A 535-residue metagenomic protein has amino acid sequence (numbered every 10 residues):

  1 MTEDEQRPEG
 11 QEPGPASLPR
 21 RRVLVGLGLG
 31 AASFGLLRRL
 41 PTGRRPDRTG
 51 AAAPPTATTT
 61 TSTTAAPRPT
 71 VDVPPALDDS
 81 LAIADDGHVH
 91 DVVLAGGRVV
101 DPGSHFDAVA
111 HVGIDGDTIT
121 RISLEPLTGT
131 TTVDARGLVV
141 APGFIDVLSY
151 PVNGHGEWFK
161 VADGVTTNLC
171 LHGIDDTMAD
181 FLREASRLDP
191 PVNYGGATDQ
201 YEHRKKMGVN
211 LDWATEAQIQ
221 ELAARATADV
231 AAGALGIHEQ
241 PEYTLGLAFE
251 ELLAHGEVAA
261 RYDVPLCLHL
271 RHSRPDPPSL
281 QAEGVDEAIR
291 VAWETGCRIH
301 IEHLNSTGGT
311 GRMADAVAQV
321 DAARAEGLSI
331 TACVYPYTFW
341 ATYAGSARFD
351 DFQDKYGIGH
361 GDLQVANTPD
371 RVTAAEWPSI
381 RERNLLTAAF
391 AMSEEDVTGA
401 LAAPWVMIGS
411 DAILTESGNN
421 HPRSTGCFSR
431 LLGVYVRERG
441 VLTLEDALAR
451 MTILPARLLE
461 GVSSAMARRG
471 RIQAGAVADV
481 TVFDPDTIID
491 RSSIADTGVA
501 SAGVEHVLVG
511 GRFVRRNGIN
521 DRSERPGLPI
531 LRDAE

Functional and structural regions predicted by a protein language model:
M1-P19, G43-R48: N-terminal secretory signal peptides
P19-V25: N-terminal export leaders
R38-A95: C-terminal segment of N-terminal export signals and the immediately downstream linker at the start of the mature
V71-V93, R98-A141: Histidine-rich, glycine-flanked metal-binding segment
S80, A135-V140, I145, S149 (+4 more regions): Divalent-metal coordination cores built from histidine and acidic residues
A82-A84, V100-H111, V397, R439-L448 (+1 more regions): Acidic, glycine-enriched loop/beta-strand segments at the rims of small-molecule binding/catalytic pockets
K206, N210-W213, L222-L245, R290 (+1 more regions): Active-site neighborhoods of metal-dependent hydrolases
F390-A391, T398-W405, S410-I413, V477-P526: C-terminal cap of metal-dependent C-N hydrolases
